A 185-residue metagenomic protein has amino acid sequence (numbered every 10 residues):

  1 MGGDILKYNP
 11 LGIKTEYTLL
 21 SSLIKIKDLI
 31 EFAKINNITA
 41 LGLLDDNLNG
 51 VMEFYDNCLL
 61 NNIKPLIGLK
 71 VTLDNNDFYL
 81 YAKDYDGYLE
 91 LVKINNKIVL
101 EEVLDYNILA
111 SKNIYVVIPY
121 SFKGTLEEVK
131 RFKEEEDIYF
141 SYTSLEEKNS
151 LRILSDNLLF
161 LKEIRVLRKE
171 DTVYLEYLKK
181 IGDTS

Functional and structural regions predicted by a protein language model:
M1-S185: Phosphodiester-processing cores and adjacent nucleic acid-binding clamps
